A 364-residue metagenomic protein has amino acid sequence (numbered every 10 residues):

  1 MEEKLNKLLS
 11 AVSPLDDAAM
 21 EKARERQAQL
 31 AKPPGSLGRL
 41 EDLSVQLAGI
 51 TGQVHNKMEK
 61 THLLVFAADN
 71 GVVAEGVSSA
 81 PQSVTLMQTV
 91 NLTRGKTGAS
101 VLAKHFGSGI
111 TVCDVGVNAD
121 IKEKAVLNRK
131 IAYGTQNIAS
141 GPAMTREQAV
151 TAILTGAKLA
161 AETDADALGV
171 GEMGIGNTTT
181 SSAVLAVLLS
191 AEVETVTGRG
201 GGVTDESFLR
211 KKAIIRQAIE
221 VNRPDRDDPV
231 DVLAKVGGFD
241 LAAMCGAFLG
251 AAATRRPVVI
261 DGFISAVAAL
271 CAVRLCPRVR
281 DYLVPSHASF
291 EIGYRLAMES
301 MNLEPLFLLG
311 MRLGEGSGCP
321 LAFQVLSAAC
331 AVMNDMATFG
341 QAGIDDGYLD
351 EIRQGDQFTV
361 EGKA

Functional and structural regions predicted by a protein language model:
M1-A364: N-terminal loops that bind phosphate or other acidic moieties and the adjacent beta-alpha structural core
